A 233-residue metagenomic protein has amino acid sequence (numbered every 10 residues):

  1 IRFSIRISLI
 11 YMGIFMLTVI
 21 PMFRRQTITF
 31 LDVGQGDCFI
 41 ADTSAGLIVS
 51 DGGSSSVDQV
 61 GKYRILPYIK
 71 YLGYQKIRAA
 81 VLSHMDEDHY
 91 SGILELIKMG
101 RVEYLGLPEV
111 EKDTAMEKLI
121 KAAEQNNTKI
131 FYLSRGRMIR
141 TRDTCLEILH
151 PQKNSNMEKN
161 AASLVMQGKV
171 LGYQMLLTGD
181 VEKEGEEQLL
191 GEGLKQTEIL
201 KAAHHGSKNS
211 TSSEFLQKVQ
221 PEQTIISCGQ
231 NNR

Functional and structural regions predicted by a protein language model:
I1-R233: Non-globular, low-confidence helical/coil segments that flank catalytic cores
